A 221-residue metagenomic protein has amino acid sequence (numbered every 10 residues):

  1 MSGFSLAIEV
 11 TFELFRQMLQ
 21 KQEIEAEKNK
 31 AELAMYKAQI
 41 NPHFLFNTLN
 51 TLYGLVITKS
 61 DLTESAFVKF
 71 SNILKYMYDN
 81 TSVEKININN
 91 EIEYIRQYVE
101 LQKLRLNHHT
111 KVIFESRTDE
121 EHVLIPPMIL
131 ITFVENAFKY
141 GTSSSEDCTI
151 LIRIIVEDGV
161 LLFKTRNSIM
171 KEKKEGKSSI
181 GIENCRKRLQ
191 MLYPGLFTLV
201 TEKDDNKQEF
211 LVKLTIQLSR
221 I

Functional and structural regions predicted by a protein language model:
M1-E202, E209-T215: Two-component histidine phosphotransfer core
Q217-I221: C-terminal end segment of the histidine kinase catalytic
